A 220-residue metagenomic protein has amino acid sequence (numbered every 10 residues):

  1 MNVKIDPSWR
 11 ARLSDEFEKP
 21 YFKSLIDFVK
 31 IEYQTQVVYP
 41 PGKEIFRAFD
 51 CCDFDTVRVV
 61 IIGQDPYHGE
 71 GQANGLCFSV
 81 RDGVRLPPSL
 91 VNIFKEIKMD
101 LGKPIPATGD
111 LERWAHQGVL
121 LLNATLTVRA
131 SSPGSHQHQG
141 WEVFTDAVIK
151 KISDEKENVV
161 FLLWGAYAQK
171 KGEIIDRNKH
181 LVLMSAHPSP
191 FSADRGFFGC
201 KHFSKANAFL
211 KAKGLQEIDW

Functional and structural regions predicted by a protein language model:
M1-L13: Generic N-terminal amphipathic, Lys/Arg-enriched alpha-helix
V3, D15-L163, Y167-K170, I175-D176 (+4 more regions): A polyanion-binding, active-site-adjacent surface
F197: Histidine/acidic-residue-rich catalytic or RNA/ligand-binding cores of hydrolases and nuclease-related proteins
C200-K201, K211: Polytopic transmembrane helical bundles with strong interfacial aromatic enrichment
